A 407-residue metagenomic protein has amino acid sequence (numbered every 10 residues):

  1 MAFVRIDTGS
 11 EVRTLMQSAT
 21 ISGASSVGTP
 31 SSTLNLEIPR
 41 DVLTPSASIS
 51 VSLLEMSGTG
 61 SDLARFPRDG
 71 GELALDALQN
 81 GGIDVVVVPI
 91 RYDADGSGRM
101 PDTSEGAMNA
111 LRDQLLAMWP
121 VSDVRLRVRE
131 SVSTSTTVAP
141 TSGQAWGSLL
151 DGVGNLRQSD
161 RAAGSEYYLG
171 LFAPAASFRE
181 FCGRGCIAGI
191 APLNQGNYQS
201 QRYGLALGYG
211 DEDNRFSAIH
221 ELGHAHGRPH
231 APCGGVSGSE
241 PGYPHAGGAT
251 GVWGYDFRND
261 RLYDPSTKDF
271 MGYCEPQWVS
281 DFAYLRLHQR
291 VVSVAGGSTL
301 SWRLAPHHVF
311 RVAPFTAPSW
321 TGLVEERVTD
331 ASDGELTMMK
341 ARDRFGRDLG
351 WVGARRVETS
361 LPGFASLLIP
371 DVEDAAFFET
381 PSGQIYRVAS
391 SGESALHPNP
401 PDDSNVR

Functional and structural regions predicted by a protein language model:
M1-T14, L111-R112, L116, V121 (+1 more regions): Extended low-complexity, serine/threonine- and proline-enriched intrinsically disordered segments
A2-V4, T44-F66, M339, D371-A395 (+1 more regions): Short, aromatic- and glycine-rich surface loops/edge beta-strands on solvent-exposed regions
T8-G28, E130-S133, R347-P362: Solvent-exposed serine/threonine-rich low-complexity stretches and specific carbohydrate-binding patches
T8-G82: Extended acidic/polar, glycine-enriched regions that form or flank non-catalytic beta-rich accessory modules
G9, S18-T20, A24, R40-L43 (+1 more regions): Active-site-proximal segment of zinc-dependent metalloprotease catalytic domains
S57-A94, Y386-R407: Short beta-strand elements
F216, P232-W351: Replace "(M1/M4/M9/M12/WLM)" with "(e.g., M1/M4/M8/M9/M12/M26/WLM)" and add "not limited to" to clarify scope
T337-G363, E379-N405: Preference for solvent-exposed, low-hydrophobicity sequence contexts
